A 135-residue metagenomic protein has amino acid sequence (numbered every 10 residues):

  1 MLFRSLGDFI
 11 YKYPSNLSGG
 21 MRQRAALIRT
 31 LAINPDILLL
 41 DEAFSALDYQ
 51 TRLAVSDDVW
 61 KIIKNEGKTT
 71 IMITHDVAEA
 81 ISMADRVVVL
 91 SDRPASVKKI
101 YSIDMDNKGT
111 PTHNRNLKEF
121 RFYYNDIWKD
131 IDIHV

Functional and structural regions predicted by a protein language model:
M1-F9, K61: Conserved ABC ATPase "signature" region
K12-S15, I33: Conserved signature/switch motifs of ABC ATPase nucleotide-binding domains
L27: Hydrophobic anchor residue at the start of the ABC signature
L38-D41: Catalytic Walker B motif of ABC-type/P-loop ATPase nucleotide-binding domains
R52-E66: Helical segment within the ABC ATPase nucleotide-binding domain
G67-I73: Conserved H-loop
R93-Y123: Conserved beta-strand-loop-alpha-helix hinge in the C-terminal portion of ABC ATPase nucleotide-binding domains
